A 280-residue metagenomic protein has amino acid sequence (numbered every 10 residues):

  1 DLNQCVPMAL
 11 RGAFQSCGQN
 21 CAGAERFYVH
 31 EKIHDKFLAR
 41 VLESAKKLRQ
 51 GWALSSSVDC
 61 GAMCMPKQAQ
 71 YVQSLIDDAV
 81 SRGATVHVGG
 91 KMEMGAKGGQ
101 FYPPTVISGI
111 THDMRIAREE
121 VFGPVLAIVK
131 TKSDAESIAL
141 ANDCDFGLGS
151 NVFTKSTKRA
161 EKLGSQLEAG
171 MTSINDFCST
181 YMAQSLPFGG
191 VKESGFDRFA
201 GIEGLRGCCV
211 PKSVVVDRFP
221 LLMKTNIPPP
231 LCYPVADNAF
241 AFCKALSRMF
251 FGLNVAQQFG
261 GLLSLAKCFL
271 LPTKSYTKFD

Functional and structural regions predicted by a protein language model:
D1-T111, L140, I174, G261 (+1 more regions): ALDH superfamily catalytic-core signature
R49, M94, F101-D280: Conserved C-terminal structural/oligomerization subdomain of aldehyde/semialdehyde dehydrogenase
